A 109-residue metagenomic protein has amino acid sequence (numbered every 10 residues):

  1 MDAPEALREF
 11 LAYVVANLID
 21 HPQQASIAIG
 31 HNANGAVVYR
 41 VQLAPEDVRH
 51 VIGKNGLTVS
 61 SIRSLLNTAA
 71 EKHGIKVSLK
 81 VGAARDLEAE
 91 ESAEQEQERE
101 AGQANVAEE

Functional and structural regions predicted by a protein language model:
M1-V48, S60, L65-E109: RNA-contacting regions in translation and RNA-metabolism proteins, encompassing KH/S1 modules where present
V51: Short, conserved charged micro-motifs
